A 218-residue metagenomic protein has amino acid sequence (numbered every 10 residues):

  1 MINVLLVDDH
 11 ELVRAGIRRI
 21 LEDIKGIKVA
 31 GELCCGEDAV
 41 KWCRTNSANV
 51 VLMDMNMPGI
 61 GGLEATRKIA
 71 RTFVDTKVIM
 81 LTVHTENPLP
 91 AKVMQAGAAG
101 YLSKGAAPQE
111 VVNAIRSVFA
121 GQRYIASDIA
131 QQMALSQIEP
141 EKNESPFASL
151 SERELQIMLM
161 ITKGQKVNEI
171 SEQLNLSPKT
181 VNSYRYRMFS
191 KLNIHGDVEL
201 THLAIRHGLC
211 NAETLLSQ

Functional and structural regions predicted by a protein language model:
C35-D38, I60-E64: Acidic catalytic/metal-coordinating carboxylates
S47-L52: Active-site beta3 strand of CheY-like receiver
D54, T82: Active-site residues of response regulator receiver
M57: Receiver (REC) domain active-site loop signature in two-component systems and cognate sites in sensor histidine kinases
P88-Q95, G100-E152, Q156, R206-A212: Short, flexible helix-to-coil linker/hinge segments that flank and couple to helix-turn-helix
E144-K179: Helix-turn-helix DNA-binding segment
K166-E199: Recognition helix of helix-turn-helix DNA-binding domains
F189-Q218: Basic, Lys/Arg-enriched C-terminal extension of HTH/homeodomain DNA-binding domains
